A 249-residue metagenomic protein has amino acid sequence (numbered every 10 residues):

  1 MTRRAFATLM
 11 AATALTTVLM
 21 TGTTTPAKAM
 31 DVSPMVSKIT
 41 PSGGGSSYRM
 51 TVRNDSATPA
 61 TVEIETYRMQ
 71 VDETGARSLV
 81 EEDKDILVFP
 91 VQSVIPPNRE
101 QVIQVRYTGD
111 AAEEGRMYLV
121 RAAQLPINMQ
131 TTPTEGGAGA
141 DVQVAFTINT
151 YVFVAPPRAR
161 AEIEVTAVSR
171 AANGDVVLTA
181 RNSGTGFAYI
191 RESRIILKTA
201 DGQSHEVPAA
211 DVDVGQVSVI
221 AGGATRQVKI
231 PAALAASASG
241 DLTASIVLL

Functional and structural regions predicted by a protein language model:
R3-A7: N-terminal export leaders
L15-P26: C-terminal segment of classical bacterial N-terminal signal peptides
K28-S56, Q92, E162-D175, T179 (+2 more regions): Beta-sheet-dominated interaction scaffolds and their linkers
D31-P34, D55-Q101, D201: Surface-exposed binding patches on compact interaction domains or structured appendages
A57-V62, G115, T185-I190: Short acidic/proline- and small/hydrophobic-mixed sequence motifs that coincide with surface turns and coil-to-beta
R77-A111, S204-A236: Intrinsically disordered, low-complexity Pro/Gly/Ser/Thr-rich segments with frequent PxxP/GP/PP motifs and embedded
T108-E162, L234-L249: Terminal connector regions
S169-L249: Intrinsically disordered, low-complexity segments enriched in serine, threonine, and glycine
